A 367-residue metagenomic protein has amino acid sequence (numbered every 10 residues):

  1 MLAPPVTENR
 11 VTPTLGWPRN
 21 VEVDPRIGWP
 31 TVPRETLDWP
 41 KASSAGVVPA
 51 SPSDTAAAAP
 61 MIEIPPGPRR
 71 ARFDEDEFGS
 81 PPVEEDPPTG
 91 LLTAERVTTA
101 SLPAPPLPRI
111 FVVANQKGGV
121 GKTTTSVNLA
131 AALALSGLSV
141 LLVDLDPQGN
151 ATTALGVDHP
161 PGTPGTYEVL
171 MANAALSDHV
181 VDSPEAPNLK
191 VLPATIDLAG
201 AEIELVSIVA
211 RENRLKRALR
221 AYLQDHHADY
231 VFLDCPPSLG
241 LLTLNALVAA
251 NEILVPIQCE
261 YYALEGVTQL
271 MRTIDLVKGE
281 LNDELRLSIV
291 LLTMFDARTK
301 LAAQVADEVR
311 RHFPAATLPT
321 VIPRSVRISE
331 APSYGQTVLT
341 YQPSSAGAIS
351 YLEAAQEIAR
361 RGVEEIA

Functional and structural regions predicted by a protein language model:
M1-A367: P-loop NTP-binding core
